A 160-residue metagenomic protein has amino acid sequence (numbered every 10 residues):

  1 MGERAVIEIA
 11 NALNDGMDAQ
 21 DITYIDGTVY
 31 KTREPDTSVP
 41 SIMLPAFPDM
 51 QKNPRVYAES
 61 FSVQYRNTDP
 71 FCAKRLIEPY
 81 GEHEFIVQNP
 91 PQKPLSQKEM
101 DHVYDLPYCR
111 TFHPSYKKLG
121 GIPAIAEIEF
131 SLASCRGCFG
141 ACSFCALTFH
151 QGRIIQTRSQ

Functional and structural regions predicted by a protein language model:
M1, P79, Q92-P94, G121-A124 (+1 more regions): A general structural signal for short secondary-structure junctions and capping/turn motifs
M1, Q88-L95, I155-S159: Catalytic cores of large soluble enzymes that bind and process phosphate-bearing ligands
M1-Y80: Glycine-rich beta-alpha loop elements in corrinoid/cobalamin-binding modules across cobalamin-dependent enzymes
G2-A5, E99, S134: General structural feature for long, well-ordered alpha-helical segments within catalytic domains of soluble enzymes
K31-R33, F47, P90-Q92, L106 (+1 more regions): Structured loops at beta-to-helix junctions and adjacent beta-edge loops in soluble globular domains
K52, A58-L106, F112, Y116-L119: Extended surface/linker regions that mediate inter-domain or inter-protein docking in multi-component redox
I86, H102-Q160: Conserved Radical SAM active-site core
